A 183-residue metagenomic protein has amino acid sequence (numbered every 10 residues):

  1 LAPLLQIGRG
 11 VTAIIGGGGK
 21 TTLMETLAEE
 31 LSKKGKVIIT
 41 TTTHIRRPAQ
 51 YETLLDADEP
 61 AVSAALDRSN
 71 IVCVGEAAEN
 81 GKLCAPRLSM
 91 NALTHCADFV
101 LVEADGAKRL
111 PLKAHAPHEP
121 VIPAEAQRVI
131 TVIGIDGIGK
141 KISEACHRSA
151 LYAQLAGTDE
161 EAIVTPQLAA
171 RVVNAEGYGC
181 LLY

Functional and structural regions predicted by a protein language model:
L1-L31: Walker A (P-loop) phosphate-binding motif
I14, V37-T41, C73-E76, V100-A104 (+2 more regions): General beta-strand structural signal in soluble alpha/beta enzymes
A28-A77: N-terminal phosphate/diphosphate-binding loop that engages ATP/GTP or pyrophosphate donors across diverse enzyme folds
A57-V62, E144-A162: Acidic, Ser/Thr-rich peripheral helices and adjacent loops at domain boundaries
E76-A114: Phosphate-binding/switch loop-helix module in NTP-utilizing enzymes
A116-G137: Inter-motif core of Ras-like GTPase G domains
T158-Y178: A conserved mid-domain beta-alpha-beta active-site/ligand-binding segment of alpha/beta enzyme cores
Y183: Conserved small/polar residues in nucleotide/adenosyl-binding loops
